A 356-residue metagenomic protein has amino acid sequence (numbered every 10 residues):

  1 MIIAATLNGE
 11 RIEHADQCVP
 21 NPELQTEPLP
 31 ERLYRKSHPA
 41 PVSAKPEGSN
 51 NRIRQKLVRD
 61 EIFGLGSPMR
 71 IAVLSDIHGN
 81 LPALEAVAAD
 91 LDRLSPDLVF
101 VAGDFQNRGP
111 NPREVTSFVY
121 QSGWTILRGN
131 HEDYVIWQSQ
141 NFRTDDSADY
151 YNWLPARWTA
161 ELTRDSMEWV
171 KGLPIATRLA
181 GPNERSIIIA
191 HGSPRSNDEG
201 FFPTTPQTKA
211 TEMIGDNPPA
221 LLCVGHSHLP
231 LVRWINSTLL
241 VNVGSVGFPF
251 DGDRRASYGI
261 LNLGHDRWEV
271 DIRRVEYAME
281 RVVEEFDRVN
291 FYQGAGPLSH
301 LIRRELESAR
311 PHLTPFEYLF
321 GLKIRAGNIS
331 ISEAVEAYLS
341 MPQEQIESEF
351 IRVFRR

Functional and structural regions predicted by a protein language model:
C18, P22-L24, R32, S37-S43 (+1 more regions): Short, often N-terminal, low-complexity regions that either remain intrinsically disordered or form a short helix
K56-W124: N-terminal active-site segment of His-dependent metallophosphoesterases
F63-I71, L179-I188, I235-L239, W268: Beta-strand-turn-beta hairpins that frame and shape the catalytic cleft of phosphate-ester-processing enzymes
L74-S75, V99-D104, R108, T125-N130 (+3 more regions): Active-site neighborhood of phospho(di)ester-bond hydrolases with catalytic His/Asp-centered motifs
H78-A83, N107-P110, H131-W137, L221-W234 (+1 more regions): Active-site environment of divalent metal-dependent phosphoester hydrolases
F105-Y120, I136-D146, G200, R233-I235: Metal-dependent catalytic neighborhoods of phosphoester/phosphodiester hydrolases
Q121-R178, R185-S186, T204-P218: Active-site neighborhood of divalent metal-dependent phosphoester bond hydrolases
W234-V243, G247-R356: Acidic, His/Gly-rich catalytic cores of divalent-metal-dependent hydrolytic chemistry
